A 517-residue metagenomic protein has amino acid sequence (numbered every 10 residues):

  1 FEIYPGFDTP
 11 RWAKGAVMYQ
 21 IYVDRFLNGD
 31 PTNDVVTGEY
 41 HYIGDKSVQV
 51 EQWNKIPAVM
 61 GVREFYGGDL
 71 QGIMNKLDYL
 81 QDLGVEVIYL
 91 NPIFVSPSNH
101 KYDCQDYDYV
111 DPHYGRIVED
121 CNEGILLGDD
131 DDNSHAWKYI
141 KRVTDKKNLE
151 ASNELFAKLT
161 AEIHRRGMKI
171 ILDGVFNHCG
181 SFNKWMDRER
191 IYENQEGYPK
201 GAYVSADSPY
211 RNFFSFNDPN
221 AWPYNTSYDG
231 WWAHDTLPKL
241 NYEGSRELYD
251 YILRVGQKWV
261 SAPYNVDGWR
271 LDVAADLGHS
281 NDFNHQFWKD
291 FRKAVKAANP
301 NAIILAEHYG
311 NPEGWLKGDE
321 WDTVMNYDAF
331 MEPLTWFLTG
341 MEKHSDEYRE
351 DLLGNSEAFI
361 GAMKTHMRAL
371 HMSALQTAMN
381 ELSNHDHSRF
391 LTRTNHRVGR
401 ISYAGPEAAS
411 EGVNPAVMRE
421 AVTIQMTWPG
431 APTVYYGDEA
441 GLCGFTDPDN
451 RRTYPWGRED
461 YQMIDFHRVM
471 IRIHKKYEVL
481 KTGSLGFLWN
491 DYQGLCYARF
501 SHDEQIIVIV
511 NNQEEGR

Functional and structural regions predicted by a protein language model:
F1-W12: Extended acidic/polar, glycine-enriched regions that form or flank non-catalytic beta-rich accessory modules
P5, Y22-R25, F94, D111-Y114 (+8 more regions): Short, flexible loop/turn elements at secondary-structure junctions
V17-Y19, I88-L90, I170-L172, W269 (+4 more regions): Hydrophobic faces of well-ordered beta-strands that scaffold small-molecule active sites in alpha/beta enzyme cores
I21, L80, L90, Y107 (+11 more regions): Conserved, mostly hydrophobic/aromatic
V23-E86, I93-P263, F291, A297 (+2 more regions): Substrate-binding/active-site clefts of carbohydrate-active enzymes
D24, K317-V324, D328, N380-P406 (+1 more regions): Aromatic/acidic polysaccharide-binding cleft in carbohydrate-active enzymes
T160-M168, N177-H178, F182-N220, R254-V255 (+7 more regions): Active-site-proximal helices and loops of the catalytic beta/alpha 8
L488-R517: Carbohydrate-binding surface patches
